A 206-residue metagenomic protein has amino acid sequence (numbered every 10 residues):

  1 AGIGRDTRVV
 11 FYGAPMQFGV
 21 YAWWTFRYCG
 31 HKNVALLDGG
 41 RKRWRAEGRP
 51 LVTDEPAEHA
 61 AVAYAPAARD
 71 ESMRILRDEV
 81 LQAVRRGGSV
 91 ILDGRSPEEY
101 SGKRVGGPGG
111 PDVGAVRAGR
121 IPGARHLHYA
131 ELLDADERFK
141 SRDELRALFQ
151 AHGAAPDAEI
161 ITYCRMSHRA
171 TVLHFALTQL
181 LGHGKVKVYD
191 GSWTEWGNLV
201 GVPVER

Functional and structural regions predicted by a protein language model:
A1-D6, L81-H152, P156, V202-R206: Positively charged, proline/Ser/Thr-rich regional signature most characteristic of the Rhodanese/CDC25-like
A1-R86, K103-R104, G119, R169-S192: Thiolate-centered catalytic microenvironments shared by cysteine-dependent enzyme domains
V10, V90-L92, I161: Conserved beta-strand elements of the Class I
E131-D134, H168-A170, T194: Short Gly/Pro-enriched loop/turn and capping motifs at secondary-structure junctions
C164: Short cysteine clusters
G184-R206: Extended hydrophobic/aromatic segments used for targeting, binding, or gating
